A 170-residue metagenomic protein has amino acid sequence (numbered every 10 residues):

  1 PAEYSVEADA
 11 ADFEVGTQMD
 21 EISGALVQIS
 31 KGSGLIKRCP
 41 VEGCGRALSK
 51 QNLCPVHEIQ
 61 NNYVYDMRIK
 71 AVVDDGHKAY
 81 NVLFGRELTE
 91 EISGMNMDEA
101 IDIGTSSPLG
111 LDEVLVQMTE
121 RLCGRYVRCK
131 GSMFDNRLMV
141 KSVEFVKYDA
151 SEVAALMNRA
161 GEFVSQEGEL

Functional and structural regions predicted by a protein language model:
P1-L170: Primarily single-stranded nucleic-acid-binding OB-fold modules
